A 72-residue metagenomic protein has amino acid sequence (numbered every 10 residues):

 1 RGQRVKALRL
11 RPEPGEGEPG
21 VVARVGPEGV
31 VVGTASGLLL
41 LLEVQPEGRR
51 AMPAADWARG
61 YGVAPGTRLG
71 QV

Functional and structural regions predicted by a protein language model:
R1-V72: An anion-binding loop in the catalytic cleft
